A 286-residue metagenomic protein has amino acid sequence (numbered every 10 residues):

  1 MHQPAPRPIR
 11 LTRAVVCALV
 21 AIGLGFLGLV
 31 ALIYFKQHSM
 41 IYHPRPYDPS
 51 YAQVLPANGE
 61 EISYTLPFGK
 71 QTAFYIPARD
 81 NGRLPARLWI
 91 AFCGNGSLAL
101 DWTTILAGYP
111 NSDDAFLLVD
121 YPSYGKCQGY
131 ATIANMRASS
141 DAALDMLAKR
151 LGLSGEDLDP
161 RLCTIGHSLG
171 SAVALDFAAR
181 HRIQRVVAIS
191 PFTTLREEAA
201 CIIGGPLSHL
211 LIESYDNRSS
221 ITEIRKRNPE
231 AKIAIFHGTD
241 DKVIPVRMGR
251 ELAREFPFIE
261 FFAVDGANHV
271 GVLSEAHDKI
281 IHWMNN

Functional and structural regions predicted by a protein language model:
A14, A18-T65: An N-terminal hydrophobic leader/cap segment in hydrolases
F68-M146, R150: Membrane-embedded segments
T104-I105, N217, P245-R254, A276: Short alpha-helix in the alpha/beta-hydrolase fold that links the catalytic acid
L153-S168: Alpha/beta-hydrolase fold nucleophile elbow
S171-I224: Hydrolase active-site cap/lid region
I224-E230, A234-H237, D241: Short beta-strand/loop motif that positions the catalytic acidic residue of the alpha/beta-hydrolase fold
V243, A267-H277: Catalytic histidine-centered segment of alpha/beta-hydrolase-like enzymes
R250-G271: Catalytic histidine neighborhood in serine/cysteine hydrolases with alpha/beta-hydrolase-type architecture
